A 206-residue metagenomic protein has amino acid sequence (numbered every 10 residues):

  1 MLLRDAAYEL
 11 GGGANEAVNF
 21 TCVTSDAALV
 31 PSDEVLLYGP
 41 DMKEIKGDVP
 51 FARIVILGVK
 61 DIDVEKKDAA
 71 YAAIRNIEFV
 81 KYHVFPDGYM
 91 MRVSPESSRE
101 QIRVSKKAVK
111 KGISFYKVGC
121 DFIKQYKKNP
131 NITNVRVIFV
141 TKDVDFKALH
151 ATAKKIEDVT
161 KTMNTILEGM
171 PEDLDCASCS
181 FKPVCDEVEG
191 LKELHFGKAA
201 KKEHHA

Functional and structural regions predicted by a protein language model:
M1, S98-K106, N129, T133-F146 (+1 more regions): Extended non-catalytic scaffold regions that mediate assembly and binding in large macromolecular machines
L2-I138: Long, charged N-terminal interaction/targeting segments
D5-Y8, A69-A72, D121-K124, K147-K154 (+3 more regions): Polar/charged alpha-helical tracts
N15, H83, H150, H195 (+1 more regions): Histidine (H) residue identity feature
A52-V59, P95-S97, F181, K192-K202: Generic hydrophobic segment detector
D143-D145, K202-A206: Short Fe-S-cluster ligation motifs
K154-G197: Cysteine-cluster motifs in flexible loop/terminal segments that predominantly coordinate metals
